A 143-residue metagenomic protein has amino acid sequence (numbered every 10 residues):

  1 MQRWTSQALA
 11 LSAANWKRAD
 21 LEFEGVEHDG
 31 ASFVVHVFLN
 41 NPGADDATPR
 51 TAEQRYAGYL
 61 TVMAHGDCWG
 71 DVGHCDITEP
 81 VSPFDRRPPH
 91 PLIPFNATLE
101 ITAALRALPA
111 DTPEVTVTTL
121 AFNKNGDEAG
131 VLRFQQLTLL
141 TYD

Functional and structural regions predicted by a protein language model:
M1-D143: Intrinsically disordered, flexible peripheral segments
